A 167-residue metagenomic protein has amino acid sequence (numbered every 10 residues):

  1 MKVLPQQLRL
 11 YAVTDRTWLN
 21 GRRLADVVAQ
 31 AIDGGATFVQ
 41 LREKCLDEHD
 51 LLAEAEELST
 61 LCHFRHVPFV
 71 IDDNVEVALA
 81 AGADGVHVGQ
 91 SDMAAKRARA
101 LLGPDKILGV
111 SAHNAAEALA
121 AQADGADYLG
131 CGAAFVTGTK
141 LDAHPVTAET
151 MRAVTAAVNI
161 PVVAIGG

Functional and structural regions predicted by a protein language model:
M1-M93, A100-Y128, A143-V146, A153 (+1 more regions): Conserved N-terminal beta1-alpha1 strand-loop-helix module at the mouth
R16, A134-T137: A short, flexible beta-alpha/helix-coil linker loop
D92-A95, T137-G138: A short, polar/charged loop-to-alpha-helix boundary motif
C131, V163-G167: Glycine-rich beta-strand-to-loop/alpha-helix junction loops that act as flexible
